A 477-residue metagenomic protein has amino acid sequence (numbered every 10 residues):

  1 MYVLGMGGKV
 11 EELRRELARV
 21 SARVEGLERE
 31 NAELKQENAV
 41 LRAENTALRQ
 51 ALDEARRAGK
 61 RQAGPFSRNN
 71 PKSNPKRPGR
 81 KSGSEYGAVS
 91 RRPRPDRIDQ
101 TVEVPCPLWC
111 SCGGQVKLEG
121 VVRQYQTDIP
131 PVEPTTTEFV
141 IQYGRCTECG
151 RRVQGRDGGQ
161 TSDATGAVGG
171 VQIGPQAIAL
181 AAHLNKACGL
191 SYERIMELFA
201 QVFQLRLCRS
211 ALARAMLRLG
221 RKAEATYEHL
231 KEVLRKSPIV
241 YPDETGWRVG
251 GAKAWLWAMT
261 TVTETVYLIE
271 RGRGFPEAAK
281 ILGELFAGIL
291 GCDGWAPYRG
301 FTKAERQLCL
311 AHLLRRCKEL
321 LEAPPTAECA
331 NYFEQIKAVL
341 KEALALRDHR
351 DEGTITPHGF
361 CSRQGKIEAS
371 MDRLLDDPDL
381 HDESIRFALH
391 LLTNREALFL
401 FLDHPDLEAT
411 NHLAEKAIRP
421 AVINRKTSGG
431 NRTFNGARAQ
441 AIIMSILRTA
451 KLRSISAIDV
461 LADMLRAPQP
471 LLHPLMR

Functional and structural regions predicted by a protein language model:
M1-Q172, P242, R248, C292: Short, flexible loop/hinge motifs at secondary-structure junctions
V3-G7, E11, A18, E25 (+4 more regions): Catalytic center-proximal scaffold of phosphoryl-transfer enzymes
